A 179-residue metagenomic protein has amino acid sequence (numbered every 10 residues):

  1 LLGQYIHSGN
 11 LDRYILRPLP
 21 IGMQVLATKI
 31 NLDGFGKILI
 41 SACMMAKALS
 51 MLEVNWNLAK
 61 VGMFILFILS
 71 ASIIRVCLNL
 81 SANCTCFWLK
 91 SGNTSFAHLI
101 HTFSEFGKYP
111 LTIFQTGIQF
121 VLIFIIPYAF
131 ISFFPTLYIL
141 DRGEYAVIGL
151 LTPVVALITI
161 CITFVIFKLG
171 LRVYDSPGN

Functional and structural regions predicted by a protein language model:
L1-L39: Hydrophobic alpha-helical transmembrane segments of multi-pass membrane transport proteins
I6-P20, F64-A71, G92-P110: Hydrophobic alpha-helical transmembrane segments
L26, G34-A42, I73-V76, L157: Hydrophobic alpha-helical transmembrane bundles that constitute the permease/transmembrane domains of multi-pass
A42-L49, V76-N79, I160-K168: Membrane-embedded alpha-helical segments of multi-pass transporters/permeases
M44-F67, I100, L137-L151: Membrane-interfacial helix-loop-helix connectors in multipass membrane proteins
M63-C84, V154-I162: Hydrophobic alpha-helical transmembrane segments of polytopic membrane proteins
N79, N83-L137: Transmembrane helix segments
A156-N179: Junction motif at the cytosolic side of a transmembrane helix
